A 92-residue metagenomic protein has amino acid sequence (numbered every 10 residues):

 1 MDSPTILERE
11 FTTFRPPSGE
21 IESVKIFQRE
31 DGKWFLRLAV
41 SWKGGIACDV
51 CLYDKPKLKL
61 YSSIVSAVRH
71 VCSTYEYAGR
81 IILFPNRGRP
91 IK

Functional and structural regions predicted by a protein language model:
M1-G19: Negatively charged, low-complexity tracts enriched in Asp/Glu with abundant Ser/Thr
D2, K57-L58: Short N-terminal micro-motifs specific to bacterial/archaeal maturation and metal-cluster initiation sites
E8-E10, G45, C51, A67: Generic preference for well-ordered secondary structure
F11-F14, F27, F35, F84: Phenylalanine-focused residue identity feature
P16-S18, Q28-E30, S73-Y75: A generic structural signal for short, solvent-exposed coil/turn residues that cap or connect secondary-structure
E22-K25: A short linear hydrophobic-aromatic micro-motif
F27-P56, Y77: Short aromatic-glycine-(Arg/Gly/Cys) micro-motifs in beta-strand/loop hairpins
L60-K92: Short, compact, well-ordered microdomains
